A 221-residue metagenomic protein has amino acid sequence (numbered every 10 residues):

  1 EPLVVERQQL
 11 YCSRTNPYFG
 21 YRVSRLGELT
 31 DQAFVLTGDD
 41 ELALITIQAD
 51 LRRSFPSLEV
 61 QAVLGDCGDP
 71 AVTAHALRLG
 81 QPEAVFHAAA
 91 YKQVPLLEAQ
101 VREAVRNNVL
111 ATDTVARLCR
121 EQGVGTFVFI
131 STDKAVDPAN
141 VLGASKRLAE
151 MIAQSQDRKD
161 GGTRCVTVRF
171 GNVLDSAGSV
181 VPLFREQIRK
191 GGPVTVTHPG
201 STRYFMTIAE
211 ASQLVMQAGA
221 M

Functional and structural regions predicted by a protein language model:
L3-V23: Active-site pocket-lining/capping segments in soluble small-molecule metabolic enzymes
R22-Q81: N-terminal Rossmann/SDR dinucleotide-binding element
D31, E121-T126, G162-T163: A short helix->loop->beta-strand "cap" motif at the edges of active sites that frequently abuts
D39, G68, N107, D175 (+1 more regions): Residue-level signal for the nucleotide or nucleotide-sugar donor/cofactor binding architecture
S54-S57, G123, K159-G162: Short helix-capping segments at alpha-helix termini
A62, A104, F127, C165-V168: Hydrophobic/aromatic anchor residues within beta-strands of the central parallel beta-sheet of Rossmann-like
H87, Y91-E150, S155: Conserved Rossmann-fold NAD(P)-dependent oxidoreductase catalytic core, especially the SDR/UDP-sugar
R117-R120, V141, R147-M221: NAD(P)-dependent short-chain dehydrogenase/reductase
